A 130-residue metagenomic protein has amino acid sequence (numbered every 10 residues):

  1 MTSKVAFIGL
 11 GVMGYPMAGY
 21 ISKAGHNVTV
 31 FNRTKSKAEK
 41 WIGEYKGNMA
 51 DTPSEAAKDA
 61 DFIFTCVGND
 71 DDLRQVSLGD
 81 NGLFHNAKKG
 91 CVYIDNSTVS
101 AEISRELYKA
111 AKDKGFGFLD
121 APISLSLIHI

Functional and structural regions predicted by a protein language model:
M1-K58, F62-T65, L127: NAD(P)+-binding Rossmann beta1-loop-alpha1 motif at the extreme N-terminus of oxidoreductases
E55-K58, F62-I63, D70-L127: Rossmann-like NAD(P)(H) cofactor-binding subdomain of soluble oxidoreductases
